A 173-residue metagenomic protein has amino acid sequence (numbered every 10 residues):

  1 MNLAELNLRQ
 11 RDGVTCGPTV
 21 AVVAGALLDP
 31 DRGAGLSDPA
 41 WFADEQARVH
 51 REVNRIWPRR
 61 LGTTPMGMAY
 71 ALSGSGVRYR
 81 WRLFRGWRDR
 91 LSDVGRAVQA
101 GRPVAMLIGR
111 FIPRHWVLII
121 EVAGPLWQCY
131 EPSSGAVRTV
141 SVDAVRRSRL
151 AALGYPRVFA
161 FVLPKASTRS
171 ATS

Functional and structural regions predicted by a protein language model:
M1-P58, T172-S173: Active-site nucleophile-adjacent alpha helix/oxyanion-hole segment immediately C-terminal to the catalytic cysteine
A43-S167: Conserved active-site-adjacent core of cysteine acyl-enzyme catalytic domains
